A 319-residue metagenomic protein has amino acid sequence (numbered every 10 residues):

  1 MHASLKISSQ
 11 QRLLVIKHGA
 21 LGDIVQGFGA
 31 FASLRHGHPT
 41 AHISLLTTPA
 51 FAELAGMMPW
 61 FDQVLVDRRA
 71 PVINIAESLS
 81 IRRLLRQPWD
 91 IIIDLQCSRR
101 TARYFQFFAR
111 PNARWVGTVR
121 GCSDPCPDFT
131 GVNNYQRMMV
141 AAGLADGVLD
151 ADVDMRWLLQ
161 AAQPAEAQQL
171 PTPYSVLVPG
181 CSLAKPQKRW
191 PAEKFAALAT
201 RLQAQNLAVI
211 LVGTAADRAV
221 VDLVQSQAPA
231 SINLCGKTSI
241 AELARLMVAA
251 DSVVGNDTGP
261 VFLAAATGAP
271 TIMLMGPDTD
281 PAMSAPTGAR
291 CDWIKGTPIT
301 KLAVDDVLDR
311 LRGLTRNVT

Functional and structural regions predicted by a protein language model:
M1-T319: Catalytic machinery of carbohydrate-active enzymes, primarily nucleotide-sugar-dependent glycosyltransferases
